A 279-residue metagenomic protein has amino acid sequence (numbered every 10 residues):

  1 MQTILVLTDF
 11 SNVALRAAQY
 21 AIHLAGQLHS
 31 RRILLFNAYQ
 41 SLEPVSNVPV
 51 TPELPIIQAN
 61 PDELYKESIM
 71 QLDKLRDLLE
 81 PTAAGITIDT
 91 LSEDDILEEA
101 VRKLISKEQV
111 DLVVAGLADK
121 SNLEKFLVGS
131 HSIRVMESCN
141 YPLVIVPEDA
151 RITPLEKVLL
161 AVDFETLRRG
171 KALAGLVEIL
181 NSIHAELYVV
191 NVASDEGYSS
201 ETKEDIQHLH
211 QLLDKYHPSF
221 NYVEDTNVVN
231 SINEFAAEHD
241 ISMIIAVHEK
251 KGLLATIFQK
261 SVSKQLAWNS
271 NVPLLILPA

Functional and structural regions predicted by a protein language model:
M1, Q109-D111, Y141, L155 (+1 more regions): Local beta-strand N-terminus motif with an aromatic residue
M1-I56, K157-Y222, E238-I241, N269: Small/aliphatic-rich secondary-structure junction motif
H23, Q40, D77-V113, D214-K264 (+2 more regions): Structural beta-alpha unit
P55-M70: A short acidic, glycine-rich active-site loop that binds or catalyzes chemistry on phosphate/adenosine moieties
L97-P147: Hydrophobic alpha-helical segments and helix pairs
S121-N122, L167, G252-L254: Short glycine-rich, flexible loops that bind phosphorylated cofactors or substrates
V128-H131, K203-I206, F258-S263: Charged helix-capping and loop-helix junction motifs
V146-P154: Flexible loop/hinge segments that line or gate small-molecule binding clefts
